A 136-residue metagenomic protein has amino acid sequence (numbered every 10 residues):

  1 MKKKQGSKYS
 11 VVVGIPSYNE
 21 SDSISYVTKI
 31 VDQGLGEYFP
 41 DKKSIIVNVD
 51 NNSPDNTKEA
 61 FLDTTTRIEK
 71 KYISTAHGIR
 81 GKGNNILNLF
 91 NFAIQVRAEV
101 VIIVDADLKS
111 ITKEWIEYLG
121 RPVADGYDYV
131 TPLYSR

Functional and structural regions predicted by a protein language model:
K2, E20-G36: Short, well-formed alpha-helical segments that are part of the catalytic scaffolds of diverse glycosyltransferases
V11-S23, V27, V49: A conserved hydrophobic helix/loop-capping motif in glycosyltransferases and polysaccharide synthases
I15, F39-N52: Short beta-strand/loop segment that forms part of the nucleotide-sugar
D22-Y26, D55-T64: Acidic helix N-cap motif at the loop->helix transition within catalytic regions of sugar-transfer enzymes
V47, K58-N84, N88, F92 (+1 more regions): Conserved donor nucleotide-binding strand/loop of the catalytic core
D50-K58, L108: A conserved acidic beta->alpha catalytic loop
A98-K109: Short beta-strand-to-loop acidic/aromatic patch adjacent to the donor-nucleotide binding site
T112-L133: Conserved donor-nucleotide/metal-binding helix-loop-beta segment in metal-dependent transferases, i.e., the alpha-helix
